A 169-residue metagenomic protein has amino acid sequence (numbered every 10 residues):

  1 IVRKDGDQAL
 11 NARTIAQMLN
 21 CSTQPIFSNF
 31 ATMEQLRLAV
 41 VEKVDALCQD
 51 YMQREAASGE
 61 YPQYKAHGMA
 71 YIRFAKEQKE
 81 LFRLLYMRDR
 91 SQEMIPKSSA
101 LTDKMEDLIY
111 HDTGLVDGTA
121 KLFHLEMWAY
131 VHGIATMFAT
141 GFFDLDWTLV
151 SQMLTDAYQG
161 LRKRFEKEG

Functional and structural regions predicted by a protein language model:
I1, L47, Y51, F74 (+2 more regions): Short alpha-helical functional segments enriched in proximate histidine and acidic residues
I1-K4, L47-E55, Y130-M137: Solvent-exposed, amphipathic alpha-helical segments
K4-Q35, A39: Helix-turn-helix
A12, M33, L38, E42 (+6 more regions): Short, structured helix-loop boundary elements
L38-A66, K97-A100, M105-H111: Amphipathic alpha-helical linker/stalk segments
Q53-E80, D117, F123-M127: Hydrophobic alpha-helical connector segments
L81-L84, A129-D146, G160-E168: Amphipathic C-terminal alpha-helical segment
R90-D117, K121-E126, S151-K163: Amphipathic alpha-helical packing segments from all-alpha helical-bundle domains
